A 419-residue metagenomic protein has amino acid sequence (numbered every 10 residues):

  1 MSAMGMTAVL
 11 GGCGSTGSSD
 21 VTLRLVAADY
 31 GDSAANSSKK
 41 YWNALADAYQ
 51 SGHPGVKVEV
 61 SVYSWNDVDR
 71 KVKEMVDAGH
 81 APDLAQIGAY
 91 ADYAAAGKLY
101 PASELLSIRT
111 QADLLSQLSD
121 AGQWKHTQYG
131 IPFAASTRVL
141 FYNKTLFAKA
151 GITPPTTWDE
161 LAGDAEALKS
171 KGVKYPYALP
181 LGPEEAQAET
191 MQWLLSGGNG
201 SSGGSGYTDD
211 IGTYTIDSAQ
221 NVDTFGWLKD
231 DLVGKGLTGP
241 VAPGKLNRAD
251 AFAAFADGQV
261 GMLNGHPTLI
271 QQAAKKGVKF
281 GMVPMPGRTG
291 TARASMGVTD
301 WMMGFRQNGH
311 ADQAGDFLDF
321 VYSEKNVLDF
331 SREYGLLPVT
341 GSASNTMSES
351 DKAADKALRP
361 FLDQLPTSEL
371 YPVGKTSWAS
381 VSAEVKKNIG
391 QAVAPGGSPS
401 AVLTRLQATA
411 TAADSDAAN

Functional and structural regions predicted by a protein language model:
M1-D92, T289, A401, A408-N419: Conserved N-terminal structural module of periplasmic/extracytoplasmic solute-binding proteins
N36, E104-L114, L181-E184, G198-D223 (+5 more regions): Short, solvent-exposed loop/beta-turn-alpha elements that line the ligand-binding surface or hinge of extracytoplasmic
D83, T110-L146, Y175-P176, A292-R293 (+1 more regions): A structural signal for short loop-to-beta-strand junctions that line the ligand-binding cleft of periplasmic/secreted
G88-T137, E189-S196, G281: Hinge/lid segment of periplasmic solute-binding proteins
Y129-P132, R138, A162-D217, A251 (+1 more regions): Extracytoplasmic/periplasmic solute-binding protein
I211-A242: Glycine-centered hinge/linker elements that transmit conformational signals in sensory and ligand-binding systems
K235-G236, A274-L336: Extracytoplasmic/periplasmic substrate-recognition and gating elements
A357-T409: C-terminal capping/gating helix-and-loop segments adjacent to ligand/active sites or protein-protein/ligand interfaces
